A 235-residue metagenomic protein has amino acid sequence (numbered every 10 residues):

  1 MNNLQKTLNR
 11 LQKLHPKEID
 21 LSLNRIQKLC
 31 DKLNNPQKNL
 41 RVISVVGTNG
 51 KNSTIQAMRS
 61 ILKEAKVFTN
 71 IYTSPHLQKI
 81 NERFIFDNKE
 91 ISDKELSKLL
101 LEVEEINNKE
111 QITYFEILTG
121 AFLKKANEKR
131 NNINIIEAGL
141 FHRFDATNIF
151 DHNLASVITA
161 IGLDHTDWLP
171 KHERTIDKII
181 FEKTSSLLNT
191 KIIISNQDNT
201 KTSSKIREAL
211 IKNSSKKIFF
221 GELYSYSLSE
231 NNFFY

Functional and structural regions predicted by a protein language model:
M1-G47, S60, E64-A65, Y72: Short functional linear segments
D31, R59-E64, K124, E128 (+1 more regions): Short, well-ordered alpha-helices that flank and scaffold nucleotide-derived cofactor binding pockets
L33-Q37, K125, S185: Glycine-rich helix-loop-beta junction characteristic of Rossmann-like nucleotide cofactor-binding loops
L40, K109, K129-E137, N153-Y235: Acidic, Mg2+-coordinating active-site environments of NTP-dependent enzymes
V42-I61, G139-R143: Glycine/serine-rich anion-binding loops at beta->alpha junctions that coordinate negatively charged ligand groups
S53-E102: N-terminal phosphate/diphosphate-binding loop that engages ATP/GTP or pyrophosphate donors across diverse enzyme folds
E102-R143: Phosphate-binding/switch loop-helix module in NTP-utilizing enzymes
L140-S156: ATP-dependent NMP and nucleoside kinases share a basic, alpha-helical "lid"
